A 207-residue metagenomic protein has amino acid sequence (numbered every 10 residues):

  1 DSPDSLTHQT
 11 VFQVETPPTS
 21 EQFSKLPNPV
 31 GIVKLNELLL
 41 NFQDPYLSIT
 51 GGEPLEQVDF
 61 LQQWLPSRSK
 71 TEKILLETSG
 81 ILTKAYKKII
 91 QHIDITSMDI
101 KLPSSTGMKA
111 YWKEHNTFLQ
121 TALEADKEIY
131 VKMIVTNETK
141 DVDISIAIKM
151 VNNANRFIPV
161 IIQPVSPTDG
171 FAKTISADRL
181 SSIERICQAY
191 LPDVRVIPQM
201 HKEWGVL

Functional and structural regions predicted by a protein language model:
D1-V30: Canonical Radical SAM [4Fe-4S] cluster-binding loop centered on the CxxxCxxC motif and its immediate flanking residues
N36, Y46, L55-V194, Q199-L207: Conserved AdoMet/S-adenosylmethionine-binding subsite of the radical SAM
N41-Q43: Glycine-rich phosphate-binding loop signature in dinucleotide/nucleotide-binding domains
